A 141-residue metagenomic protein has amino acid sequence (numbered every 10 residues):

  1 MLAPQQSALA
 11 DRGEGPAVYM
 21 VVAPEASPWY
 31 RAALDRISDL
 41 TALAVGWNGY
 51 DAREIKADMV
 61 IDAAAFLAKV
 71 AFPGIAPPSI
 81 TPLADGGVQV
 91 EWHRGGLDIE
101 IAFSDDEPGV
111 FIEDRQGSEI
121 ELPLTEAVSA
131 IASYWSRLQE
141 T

Functional and structural regions predicted by a protein language model:
M1-S79, F111-T141: Eukaryotic low-complexity, non-globular regulatory regions
V60-S104: Amphipathic, interaction-prone secondary-structure segments
G96, E107, Q116-S118: Residues that cap or initiate secondary-structure elements
I101-D114: A short, surface-exposed beta-strand/turn
